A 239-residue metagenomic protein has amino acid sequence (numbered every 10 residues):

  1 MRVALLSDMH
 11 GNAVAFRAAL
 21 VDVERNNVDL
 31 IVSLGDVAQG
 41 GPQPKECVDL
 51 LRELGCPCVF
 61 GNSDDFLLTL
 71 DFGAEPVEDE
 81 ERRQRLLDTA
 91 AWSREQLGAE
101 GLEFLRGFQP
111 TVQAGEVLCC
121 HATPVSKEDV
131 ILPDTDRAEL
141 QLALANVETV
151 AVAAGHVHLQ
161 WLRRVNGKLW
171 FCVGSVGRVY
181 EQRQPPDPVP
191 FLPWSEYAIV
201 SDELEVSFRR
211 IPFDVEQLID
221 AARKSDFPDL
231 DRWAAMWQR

Functional and structural regions predicted by a protein language model:
M1-A4, Q113-L118, V165-L169, E203-L204: Beta-strand-turn-beta hairpins that frame and shape the catalytic cleft of phosphate-ester-processing enzymes
M1-G55: N-terminal active-site segment of His-dependent metallophosphoesterases
L6-S7, I31-D36, G40, P57-N62 (+3 more regions): Active-site neighborhood of phospho(di)ester-bond hydrolases with catalytic His/Asp-centered motifs
H10-A15, Q39-P42, S63-T69, Q113 (+3 more regions): Active-site environment of divalent metal-dependent phosphoester hydrolases
V23-V28, A114-G115, A145-E148, I199: Glycine-rich phosphate-binding loop signature in dinucleotide/nucleotide-binding domains
C47, L54-Q113, I131-E148: Active-site neighborhood of divalent metal-dependent phosphoester bond hydrolases
R137-R163, K168-F171: Anionic-ligand binding region
R164-R239: Acidic, His/Gly-rich catalytic cores of divalent-metal-dependent hydrolytic chemistry
